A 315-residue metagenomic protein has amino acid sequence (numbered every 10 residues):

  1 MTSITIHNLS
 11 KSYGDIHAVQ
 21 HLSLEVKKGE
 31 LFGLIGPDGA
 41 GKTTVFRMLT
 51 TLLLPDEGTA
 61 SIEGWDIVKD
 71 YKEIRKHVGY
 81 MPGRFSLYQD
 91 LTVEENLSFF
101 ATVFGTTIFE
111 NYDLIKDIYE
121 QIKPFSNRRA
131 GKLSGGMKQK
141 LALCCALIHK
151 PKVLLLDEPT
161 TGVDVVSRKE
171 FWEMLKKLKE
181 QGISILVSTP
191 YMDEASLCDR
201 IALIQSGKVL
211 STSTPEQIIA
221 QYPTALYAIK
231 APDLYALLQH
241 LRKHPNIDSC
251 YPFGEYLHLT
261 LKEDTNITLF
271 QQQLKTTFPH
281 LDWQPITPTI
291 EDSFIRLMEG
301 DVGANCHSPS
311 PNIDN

Functional and structural regions predicted by a protein language model:
I4, K11-I204, S211: ABC transporter nucleotide-binding domains
W65-V68, V209, P232, D264 (+1 more regions): Short, surface-exposed acidic/glycine-rich loop or hinge patches that mediate macromolecular interfaces
R75, K116, I219, E291-I295: Conserved protein kinase catalytic domain
G79, G105, E120, P223 (+2 more regions): A generic structural signal for secondary-structure junctions that act as hinges or helix/strand caps at the edges
Q89, V187, I229, D282-I286: Small/polar loops that bind or transfer phosphate-bearing groups
E173-K262: ABC transporter nucleotide-binding domain
L261-N315: C-terminal coupling/interaction segments
